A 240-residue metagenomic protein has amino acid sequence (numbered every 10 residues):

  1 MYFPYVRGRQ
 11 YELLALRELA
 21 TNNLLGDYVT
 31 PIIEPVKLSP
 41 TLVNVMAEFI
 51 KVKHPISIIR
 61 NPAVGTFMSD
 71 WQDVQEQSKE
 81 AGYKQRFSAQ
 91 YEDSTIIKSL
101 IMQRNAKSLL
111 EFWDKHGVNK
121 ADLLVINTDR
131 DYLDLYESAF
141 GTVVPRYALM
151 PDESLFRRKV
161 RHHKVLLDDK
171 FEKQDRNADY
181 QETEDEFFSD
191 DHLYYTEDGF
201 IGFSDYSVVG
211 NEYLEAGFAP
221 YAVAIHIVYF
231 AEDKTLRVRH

Functional and structural regions predicted by a protein language model:
Y2-G8, N23-G26, V36-L38, D179-D190: N-terminal, charge-rich interaction modules
P4-G8, I33, P55-P62, I96-A106 (+2 more regions): Catalytic beta/alpha-barrel core
L16, P31: Conserved, mostly hydrophobic/aromatic
L19-D27, F49: A short, Lys/Arg-enriched amphipathic alpha-helix followed by its capping loop at the start of a domain
P40-V43, A106-W113, Y132-S138: Active-site-adjacent beta->alpha loops and helix N-cap segments on the catalytic face of soluble alpha/beta enzymes
A47-K120: A broadly used, surface-exposed interaction patch
E80-F87, S99-I101, N127-T128, L133-E137 (+1 more regions): Extended alpha-solenoid helical-repeat scaffolds
L135-H240: Long, charge-rich C-terminal accessory regions
